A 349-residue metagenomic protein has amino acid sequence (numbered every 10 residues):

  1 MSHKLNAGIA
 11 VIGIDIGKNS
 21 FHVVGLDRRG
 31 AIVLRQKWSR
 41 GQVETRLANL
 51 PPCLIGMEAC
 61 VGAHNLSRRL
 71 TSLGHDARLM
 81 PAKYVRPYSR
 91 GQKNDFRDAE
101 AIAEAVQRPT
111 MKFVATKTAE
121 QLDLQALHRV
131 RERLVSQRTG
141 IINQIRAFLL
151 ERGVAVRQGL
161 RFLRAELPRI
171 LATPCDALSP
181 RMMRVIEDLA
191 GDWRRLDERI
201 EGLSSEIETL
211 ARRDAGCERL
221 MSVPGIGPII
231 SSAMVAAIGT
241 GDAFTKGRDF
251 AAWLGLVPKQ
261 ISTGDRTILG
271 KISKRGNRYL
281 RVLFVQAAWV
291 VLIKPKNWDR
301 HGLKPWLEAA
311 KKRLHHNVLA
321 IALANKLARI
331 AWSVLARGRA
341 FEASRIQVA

Functional and structural regions predicted by a protein language model:
M1-R78, P87: Glycine/alanine-rich phosphate-binding loops at beta-alpha junctions
S2-I9, E201-I226, M234-T240: Extended, structured, electrostatic nucleic-acid-contact surfaces
T71-A77, K93-F96, E151-Q158: A short alpha->loop->secondary-structure connector
R78-R129, L167-L171, R266-R275, Y279: Short alpha-helix plus adjacent loop in nuclease-associated cores
Y88, R219-S222, P228-H316, V348-A349: Phosphate-backbone recognition surface of nucleic-acid-processing proteins
R129-R219: Glycine-rich, often acidic, oxyanion-interacting loops/wings at catalytic, nucleic-acid, or phospho-protein interfaces
D265, E308-A349: Low-complexity, acidic/Ser/Thr- and charged residue-rich accessory regions of DNA metabolism proteins
